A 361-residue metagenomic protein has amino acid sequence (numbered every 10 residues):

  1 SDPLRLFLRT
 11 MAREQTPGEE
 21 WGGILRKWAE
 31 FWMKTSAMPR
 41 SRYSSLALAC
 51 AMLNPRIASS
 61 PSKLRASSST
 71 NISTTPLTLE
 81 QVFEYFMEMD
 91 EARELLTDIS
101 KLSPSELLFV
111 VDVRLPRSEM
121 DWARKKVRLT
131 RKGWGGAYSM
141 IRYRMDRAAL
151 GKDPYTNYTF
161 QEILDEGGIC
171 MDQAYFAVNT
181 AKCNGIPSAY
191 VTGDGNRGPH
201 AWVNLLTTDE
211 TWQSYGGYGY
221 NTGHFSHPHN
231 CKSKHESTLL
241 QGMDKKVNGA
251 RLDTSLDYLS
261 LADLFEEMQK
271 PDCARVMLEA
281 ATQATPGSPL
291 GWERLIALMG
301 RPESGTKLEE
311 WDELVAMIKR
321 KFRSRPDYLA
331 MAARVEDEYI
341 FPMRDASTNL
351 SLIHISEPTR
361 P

Functional and structural regions predicted by a protein language model:
D2-L164: Secondary-structure boundary elements
K152-F160, M171-D244, R251: Hydrophobic/aromatic-rich core segments of domains that either
G223-Q283, G287: Charged, amphipathic alpha-helical linkers/stalks
T254, G287-P289, S324-Y328: Residue-level recognition of tetratricopeptide repeat
L259-S260, L290-R294, L329-R334: Alpha-solenoid helical repeat scaffolds
T282, V315-R323, S356: A conserved position within tetratricopeptide repeats
L350-P361: Residue-level detector of conserved catalytic or cofactor/ligand-binding positions in enzyme active sites
